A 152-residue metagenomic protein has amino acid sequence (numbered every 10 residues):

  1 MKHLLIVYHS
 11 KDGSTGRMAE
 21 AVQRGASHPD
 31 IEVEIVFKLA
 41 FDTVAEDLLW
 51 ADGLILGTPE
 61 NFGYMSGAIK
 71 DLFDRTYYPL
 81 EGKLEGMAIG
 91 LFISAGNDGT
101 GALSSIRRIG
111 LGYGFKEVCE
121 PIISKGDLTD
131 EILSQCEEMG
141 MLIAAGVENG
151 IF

Functional and structural regions predicted by a protein language model:
K2-S27: N-terminal beta1-alpha1 ligand-phosphate binding loop
H3, E34, A88: Residues at the starts of beta-strands that form the adenosine-phosphate
V7-H9, K38, F92: Short hydrophobic segments within beta-strands
M18, A68, A102, I132-Q135: Residues at alpha-helix caps and immediate loop-helix transition turns in enzyme cores, especially N- and C-cap
A19-E32, L111-K116: Short helix-loop-beta junction
S27-P29, T43-V44, K116-F152: Glycine-rich phosphate/pyrophosphate-binding loop and the adjoining helix
E32-D42: A short beta-strand-loop structural module common to alpha/beta enzyme folds
A40-C119: Helix-loop-strand module that forms the ligand-binding subsite of alpha/beta enzymes
